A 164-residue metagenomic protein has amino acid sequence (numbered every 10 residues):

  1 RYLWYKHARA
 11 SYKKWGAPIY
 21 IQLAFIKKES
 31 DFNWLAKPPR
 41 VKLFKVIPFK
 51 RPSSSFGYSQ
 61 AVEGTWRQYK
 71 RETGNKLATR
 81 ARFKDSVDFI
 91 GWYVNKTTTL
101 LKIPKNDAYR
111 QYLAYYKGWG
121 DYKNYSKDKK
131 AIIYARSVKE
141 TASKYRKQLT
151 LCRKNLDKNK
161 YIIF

Functional and structural regions predicted by a protein language model:
R1-N159: Catalytic glycan-binding domains that act on GlcNAc-containing polysaccharides
I163-F164: Short, solvent-exposed mixed-charge patches
